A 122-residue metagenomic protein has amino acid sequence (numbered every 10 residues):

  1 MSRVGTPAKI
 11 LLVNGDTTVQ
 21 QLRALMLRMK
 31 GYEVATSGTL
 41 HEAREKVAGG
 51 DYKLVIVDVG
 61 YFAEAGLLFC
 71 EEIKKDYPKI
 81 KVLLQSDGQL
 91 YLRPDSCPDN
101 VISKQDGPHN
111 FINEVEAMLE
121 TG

Functional and structural regions predicted by a protein language model:
M1-K9, N14-D16, A24, H41 (+1 more regions): Non-catalytic signal-transmission and effector/linker regions of two-component phosphorelay proteins
T17-A35: Two-component/phosphorelay signaling modules centered on CheY-like receiver
T36-L54: Acidic, metal-coordinating helix/loop segments flanking the phosphotransfer/catalytic sites of two-component signaling
V47, L90-C97: Short loop/helix-cap segments at secondary-structure boundaries that form the rim of catalytic
A48-G50, E72-K79: Conserved phosphotransfer cores of two-component systems
V57-K74, G88: Conserved phosphotransfer microenvironments
